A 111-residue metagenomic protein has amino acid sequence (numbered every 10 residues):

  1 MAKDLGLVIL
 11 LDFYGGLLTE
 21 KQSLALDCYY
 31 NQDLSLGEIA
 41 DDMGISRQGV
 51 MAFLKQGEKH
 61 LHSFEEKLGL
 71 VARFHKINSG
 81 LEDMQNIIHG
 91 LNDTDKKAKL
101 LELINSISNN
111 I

Functional and structural regions predicted by a protein language model:
K3-G15: Short, Lys/Arg-enriched N-terminal segment that forms or immediately precedes the first helix of a structured domain
E20-N31: Short amphipathic alpha helix immediately N-terminal
I39-A40: Hydrophobic positions on the alpha-helical face of helix-turn-helix-like DNA-binding modules
Q48: Key DNA-contact positions within bacterial/archaeal DNA-binding proteins
F53-Q56: Residues within the DNA-recognition helix of helix-turn-helix
E58-E65: C-terminal flanking helix
I77-I87, L91, K96, L100-N110: Amphipathic alpha-helices that form helix-helix packing interfaces
